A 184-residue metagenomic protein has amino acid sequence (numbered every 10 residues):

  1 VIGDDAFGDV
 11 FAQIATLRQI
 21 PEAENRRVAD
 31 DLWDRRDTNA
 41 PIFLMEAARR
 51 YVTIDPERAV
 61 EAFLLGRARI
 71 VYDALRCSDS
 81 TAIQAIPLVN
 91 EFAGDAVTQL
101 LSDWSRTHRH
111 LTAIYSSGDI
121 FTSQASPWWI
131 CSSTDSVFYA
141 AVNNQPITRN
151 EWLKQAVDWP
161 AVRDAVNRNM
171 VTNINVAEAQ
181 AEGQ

Functional and structural regions predicted by a protein language model:
V1-N39, R69, D73, A82-Q184: N-terminal alpha-helical interaction modules that lie
D5, N39, V52-R58: Short helix-adjacent coil turns
Q13-T16, M45-R50: Conserved small-residue packing positions in alpha-helical repeats and bundles
P21, R50, I54, R67: Functionally constrained cores in energy, signaling, and assembly domains
M45, C77-D79: Alpha-solenoid helical repeat scaffolds
D55-Y72: TPR/TPR-like (Sel1-like) alpha-helical repeat modules
